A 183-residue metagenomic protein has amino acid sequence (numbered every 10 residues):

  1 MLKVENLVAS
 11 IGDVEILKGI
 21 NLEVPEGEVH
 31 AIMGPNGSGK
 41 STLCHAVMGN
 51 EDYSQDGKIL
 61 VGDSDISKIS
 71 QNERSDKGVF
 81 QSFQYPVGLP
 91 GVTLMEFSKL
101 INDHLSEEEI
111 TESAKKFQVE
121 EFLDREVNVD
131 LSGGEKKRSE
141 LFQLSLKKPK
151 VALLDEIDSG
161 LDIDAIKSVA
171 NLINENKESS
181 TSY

Functional and structural regions predicted by a protein language model:
L2-V4, L17: Conserved structural motif at the start of ABC-family nucleotide-binding domains
M33-P35: The feature captures the beta-strand-to-loop junction immediately N-terminal to the Walker
M48-G49: Helix-to-loop junction immediately C-terminal to a conserved catalytic motif
K58-R74, N128: ABC ATPase NBD Q-loop/coupling interface
Q84-Y85, P90-E109: Q-loop/switch helix immediately C-terminal to the Walker
L144-S145: ABC ATPase C-loop
L153-I157, D164: Walker B catalytic motif
L172-Y183: Conserved catalytic loops of ABC-family nucleotide-binding domains
